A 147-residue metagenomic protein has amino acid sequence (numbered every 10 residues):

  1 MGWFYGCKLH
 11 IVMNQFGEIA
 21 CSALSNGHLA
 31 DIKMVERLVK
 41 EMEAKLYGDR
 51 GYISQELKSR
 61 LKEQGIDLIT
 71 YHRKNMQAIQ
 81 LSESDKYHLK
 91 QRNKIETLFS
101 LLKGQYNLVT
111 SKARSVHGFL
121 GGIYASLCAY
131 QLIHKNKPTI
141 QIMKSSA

Functional and structural regions predicted by a protein language model:
M1-G2, K112-I123: Structural motif
M1-I69, R73, L127: Polybasic low-complexity intrinsically disordered regions
F16, N107, I133: Residue-level marker of positions within ordered structural domains that often coincide with functionally constrained
D31, Q91, L120, Y124: Hydrophobic (often cysteine-bearing) scaffold residues that line and stabilize catalytic clefts of nucleotide/cofactor
K40, K45, R50-S115: Helix-centered, glycine/charged polyanion-binding patches within enzymatic domains that contact phosphate-containing
G121-S126, Y130-A147: C-terminal domain-tail junction helix/linker
